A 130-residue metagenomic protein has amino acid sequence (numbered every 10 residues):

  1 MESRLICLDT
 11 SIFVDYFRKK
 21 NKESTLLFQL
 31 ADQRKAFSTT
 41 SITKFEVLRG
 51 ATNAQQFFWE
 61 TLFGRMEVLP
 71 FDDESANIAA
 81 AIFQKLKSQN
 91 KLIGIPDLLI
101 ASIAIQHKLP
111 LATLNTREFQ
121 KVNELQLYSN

Functional and structural regions predicted by a protein language model:
M1-L5, A101, I105-N130: Acidic, PIN/NYN-like endoribonuclease modules and their adjacent C-terminal/linker elements
M1-T39, L48-G64: Short, well-structured N-terminal submotif of metal-dependent ribonuclease cores
I12-F13, T43, S75, L99-I100 (+1 more regions): Alpha-helix capping/helix-boundary segments
S24, K44, Q56-W59, A76-A79 (+1 more regions): A general structural signal for well-ordered alpha-helical segments in protein cores
F45, E67-S88: Acidic catalytic patch
N90-I93: Donor nucleotide-sugar recognition loop
